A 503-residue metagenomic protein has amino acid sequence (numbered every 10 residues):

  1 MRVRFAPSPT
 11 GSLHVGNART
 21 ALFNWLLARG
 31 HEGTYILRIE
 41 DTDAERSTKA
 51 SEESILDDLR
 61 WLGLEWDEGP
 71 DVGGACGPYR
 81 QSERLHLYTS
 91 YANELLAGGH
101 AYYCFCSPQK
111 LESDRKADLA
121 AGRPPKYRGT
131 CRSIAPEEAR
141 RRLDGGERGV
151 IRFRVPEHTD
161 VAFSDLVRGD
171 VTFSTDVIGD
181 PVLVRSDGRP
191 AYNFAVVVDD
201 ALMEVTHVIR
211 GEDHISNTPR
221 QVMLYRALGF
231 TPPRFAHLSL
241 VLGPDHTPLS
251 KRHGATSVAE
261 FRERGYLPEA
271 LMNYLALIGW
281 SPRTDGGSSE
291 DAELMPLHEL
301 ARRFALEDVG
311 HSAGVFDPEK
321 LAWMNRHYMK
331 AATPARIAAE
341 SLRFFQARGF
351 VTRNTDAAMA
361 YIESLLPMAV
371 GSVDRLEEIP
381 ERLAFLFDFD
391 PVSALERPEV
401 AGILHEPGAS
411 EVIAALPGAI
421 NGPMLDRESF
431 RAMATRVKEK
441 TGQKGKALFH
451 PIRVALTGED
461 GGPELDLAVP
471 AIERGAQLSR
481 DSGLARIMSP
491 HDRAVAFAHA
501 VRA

Functional and structural regions predicted by a protein language model:
M1-A121, N217-F230, A270: N-terminal Rossmann-like or analogous alpha/beta NTP/dinucleotide-binding catalytic cores that position adenine
M1-F5, V258, E299-F304, F344-V351 (+3 more regions): Short amphipathic alpha-helical segments and their helix-coil junctions
R4-P9, L37-D41, M203-V208, T256 (+3 more regions): Glycine- and acidic
S47, R84-L87, E263, A313 (+5 more regions): Secondary-structure capping and boundary motifs in well-ordered enzyme cores
D57-R60, N93, R226, A259 (+4 more regions): Generic alpha-helical structural context detector
Y102-Y103, S107-H237, L242-L249, S257: Active-site cores that bind ATP or allylic diphosphates and position pyrophosphate for catalysis
F230-A394, T457, E464-A503: Catalytic adenosine-cofactor/nucleotide-binding cores of aminoacyl-tRNA synthetases and other
A338, E399-G462: C-terminal accessory/binding modules appended to enzymatic or scaffolding proteins
